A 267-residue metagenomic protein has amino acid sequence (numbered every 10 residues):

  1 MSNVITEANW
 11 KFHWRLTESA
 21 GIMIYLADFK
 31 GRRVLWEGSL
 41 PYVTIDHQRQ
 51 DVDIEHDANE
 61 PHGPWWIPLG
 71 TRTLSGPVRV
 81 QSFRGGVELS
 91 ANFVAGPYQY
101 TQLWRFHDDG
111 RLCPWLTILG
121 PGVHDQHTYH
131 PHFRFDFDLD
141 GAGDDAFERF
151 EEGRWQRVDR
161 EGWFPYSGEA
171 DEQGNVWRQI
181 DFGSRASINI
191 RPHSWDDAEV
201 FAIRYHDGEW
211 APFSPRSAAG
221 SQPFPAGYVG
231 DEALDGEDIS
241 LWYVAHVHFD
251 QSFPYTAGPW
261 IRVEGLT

Functional and structural regions predicted by a protein language model:
M1-T267: Beta-strand/loop-rich accessory regions of lumenal/periplasmic or secreted enzymes, predominantly carbohydrate-active
